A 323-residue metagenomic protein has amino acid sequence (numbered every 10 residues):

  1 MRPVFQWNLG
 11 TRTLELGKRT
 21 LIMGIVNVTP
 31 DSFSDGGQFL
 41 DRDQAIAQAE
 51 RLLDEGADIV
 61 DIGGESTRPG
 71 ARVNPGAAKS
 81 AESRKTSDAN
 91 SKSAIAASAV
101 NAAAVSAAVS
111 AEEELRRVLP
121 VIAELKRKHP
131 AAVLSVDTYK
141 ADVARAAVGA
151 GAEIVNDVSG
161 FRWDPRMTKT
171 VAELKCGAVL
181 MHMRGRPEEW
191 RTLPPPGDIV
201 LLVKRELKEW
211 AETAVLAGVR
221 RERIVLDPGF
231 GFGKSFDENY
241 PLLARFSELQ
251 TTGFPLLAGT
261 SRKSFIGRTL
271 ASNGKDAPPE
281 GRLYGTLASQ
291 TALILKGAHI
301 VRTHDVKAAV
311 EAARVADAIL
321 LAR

Functional and structural regions predicted by a protein language model:
M1-N27, E212-V215, V219, S272 (+1 more regions): N-terminal amphipathic alpha-helix/helix-capping segment at the start of soluble metabolic enzymes
L9, S34-R51, T67-K79, V105-K128 (+5 more regions): Active-site-adjacent loop and "lid" segments of alpha/beta metabolic enzymes
L16-G24, R51-G64: N-terminal glycine-rich anion-binding loops that anchor highly charged ligand groups
G76-S91, A96-A99: Short, low-complexity, charge-dense intrinsically disordered segments
